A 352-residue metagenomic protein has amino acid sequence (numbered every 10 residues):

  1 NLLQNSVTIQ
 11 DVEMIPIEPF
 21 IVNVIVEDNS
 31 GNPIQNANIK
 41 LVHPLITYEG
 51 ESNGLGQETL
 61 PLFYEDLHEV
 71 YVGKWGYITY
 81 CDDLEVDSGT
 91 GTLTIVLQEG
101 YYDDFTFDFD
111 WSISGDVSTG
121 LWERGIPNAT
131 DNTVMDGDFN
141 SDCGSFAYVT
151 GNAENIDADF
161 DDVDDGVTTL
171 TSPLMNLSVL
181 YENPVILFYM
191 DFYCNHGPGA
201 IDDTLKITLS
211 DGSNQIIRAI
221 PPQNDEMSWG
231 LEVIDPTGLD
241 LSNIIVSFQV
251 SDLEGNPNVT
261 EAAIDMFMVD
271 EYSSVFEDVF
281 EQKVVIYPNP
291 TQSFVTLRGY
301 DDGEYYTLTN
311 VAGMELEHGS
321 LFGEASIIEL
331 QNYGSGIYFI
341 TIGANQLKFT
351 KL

Functional and structural regions predicted by a protein language model:
N1, Y64-G76: A short, solvent-exposed beta-strand micro-motif common in secreted/extracellular proteins
I15-N23, N29-S30, G100-T106, D165 (+2 more regions): Residue-level detector of functionally pivotal "anchor" positions at catalytic/ligand-binding pockets or at interdomain
P33-Q35, H43-P61: Short, acidic Ser/Thr/Gly-rich low-complexity loop/linker segments typical of extracellular and cell-surface proteins
Y101-D162, A200: Extracellular glycan-recognition surfaces and repeat-rich motifs
A158-V179, G230-E232: Short beta-strands within extracellular/lumenal beta-sheet-rich domains
V163-T168, G199-A200, L253-Y272: Extracellular carbohydrate recognition
S213-D240: Extracellular carbohydrate recognition and processing domains and analogous Trp-centered ligand-binding platforms
V279-Y287, T291-L352: C-terminal outer-membrane/trafficking sorting elements
